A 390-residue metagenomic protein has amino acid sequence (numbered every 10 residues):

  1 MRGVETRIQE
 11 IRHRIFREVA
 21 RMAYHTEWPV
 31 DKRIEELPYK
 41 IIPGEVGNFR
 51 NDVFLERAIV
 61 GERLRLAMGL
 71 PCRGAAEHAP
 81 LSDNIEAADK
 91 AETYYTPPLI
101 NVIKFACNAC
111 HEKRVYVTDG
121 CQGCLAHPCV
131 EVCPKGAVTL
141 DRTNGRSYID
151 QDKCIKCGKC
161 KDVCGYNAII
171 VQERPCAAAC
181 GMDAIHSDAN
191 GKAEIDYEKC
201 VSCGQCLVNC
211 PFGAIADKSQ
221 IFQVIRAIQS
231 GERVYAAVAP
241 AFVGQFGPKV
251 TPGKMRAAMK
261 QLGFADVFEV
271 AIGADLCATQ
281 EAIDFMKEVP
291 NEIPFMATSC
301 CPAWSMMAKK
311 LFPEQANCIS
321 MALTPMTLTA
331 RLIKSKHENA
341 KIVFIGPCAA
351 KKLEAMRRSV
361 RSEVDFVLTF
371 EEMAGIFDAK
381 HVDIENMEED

Functional and structural regions predicted by a protein language model:
M1-A75, D217-D390: Iron-sulfur-associated redox domains of electron-transfer enzymes in respiratory and anaerobic energy metabolism
M1-V163, N167-A179: Ferredoxin-type iron-sulfur electron-transfer modules and their immediate structural context
E86-K90, Y94-P97, V102-A106, E194-Y197 (+3 more regions): N-proximal short alpha-helices
A109, L207, M356-V360: Short, functionally important structural connectors and interaction interfaces within domains
H111-G204, V208, S219-Q220, Q229-G231 (+4 more regions): Glycine- and small hydrophobic-enriched segments that form the cores of compact globular domains
P211: Switch II (G3) loop of P-loop NTPases
